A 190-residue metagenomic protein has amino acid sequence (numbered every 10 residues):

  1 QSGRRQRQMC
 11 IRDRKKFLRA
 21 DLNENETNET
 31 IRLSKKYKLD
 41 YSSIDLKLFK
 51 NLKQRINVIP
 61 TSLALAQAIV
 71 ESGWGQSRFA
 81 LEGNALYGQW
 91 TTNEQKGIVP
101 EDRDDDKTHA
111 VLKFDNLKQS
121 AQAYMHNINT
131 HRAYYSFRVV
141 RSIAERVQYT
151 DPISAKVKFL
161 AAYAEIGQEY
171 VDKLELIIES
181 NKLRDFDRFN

Functional and structural regions predicted by a protein language model:
Q1-I11: Single conserved hydrophobic/aromatic residue that forms the stacking wall/gate of nucleotide- or nucleobase-binding
G3, T61, Y170: Hydrophobic (often cysteine-bearing) scaffold residues that line and stabilize catalytic clefts of nucleotide/cofactor
R5-Q6, Q67, Q89, K156 (+1 more regions): Generic structural hydrophobic/aromatic packing signal, biased to beta-strands
R14-K16: Short acidic-hydrophobic catalytic motif
D21, N25, E29-L46, N51-Q54 (+1 more regions): Peptidoglycan-targeting cell-wall enzymes and recognition modules
R55-I59: Extended, hydrophobic alpha-helical segments
P60-G75: Short, functionally critical alpha-helical segments immediately adjacent to catalytic or ligand/cofactor-binding
D105-N190: Non-catalytic cell-wall polysaccharide-engagement segments
